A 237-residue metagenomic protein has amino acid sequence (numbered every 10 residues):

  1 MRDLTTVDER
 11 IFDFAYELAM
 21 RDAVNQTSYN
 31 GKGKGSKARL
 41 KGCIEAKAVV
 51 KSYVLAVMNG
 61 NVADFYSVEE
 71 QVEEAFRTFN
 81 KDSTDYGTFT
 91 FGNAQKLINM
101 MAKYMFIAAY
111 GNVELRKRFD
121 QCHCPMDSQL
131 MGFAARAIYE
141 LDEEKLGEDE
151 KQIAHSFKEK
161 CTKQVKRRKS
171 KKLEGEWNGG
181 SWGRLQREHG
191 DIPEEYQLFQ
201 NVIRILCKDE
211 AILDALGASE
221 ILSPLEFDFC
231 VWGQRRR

Functional and structural regions predicted by a protein language model:
M1-Q26, Y86-N99, Y104, A109-N112 (+1 more regions): C-terminal accessory module of base-excision DNA glycosylases/AP lyases that mediates lesion recognition and DNA
M1-T88: Phosphate/adenylate-binding glycine loop and adjacent helical scaffold
N80, N112-V113: Generic, low-specificity signal for short hydrophobic/alpha-helical stretches with a mild N-terminal bias, encompassing
